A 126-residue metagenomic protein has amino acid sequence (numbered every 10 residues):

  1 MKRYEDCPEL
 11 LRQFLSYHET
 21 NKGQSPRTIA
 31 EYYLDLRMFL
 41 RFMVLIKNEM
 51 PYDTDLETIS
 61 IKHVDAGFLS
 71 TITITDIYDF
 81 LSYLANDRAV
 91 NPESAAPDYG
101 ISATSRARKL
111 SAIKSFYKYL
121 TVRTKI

Functional and structural regions predicted by a protein language model:
R12-R27, R37-I126: N-terminal core-binding DNA-recognition domain of tyrosine recombinases/integrases
